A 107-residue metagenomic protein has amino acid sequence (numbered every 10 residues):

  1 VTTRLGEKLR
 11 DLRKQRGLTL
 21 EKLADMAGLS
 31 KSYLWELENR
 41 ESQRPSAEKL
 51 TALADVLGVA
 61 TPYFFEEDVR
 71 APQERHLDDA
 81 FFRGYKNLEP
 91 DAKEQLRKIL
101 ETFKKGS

Functional and structural regions predicted by a protein language model:
V1-Q15: A short, Lys/Arg-rich alpha-helix, primarily the initiator
K8, T19, S46-K49, A60: Residues that mark the N-terminal boundary/hinge immediately upstream of a DNA-recognition element
G17-L37, A52: Short alpha-helical DNA-recognition segment
G28, E48-Y63: DNA major-groove recognition helix of helix-turn-helix/homeodomain DNA-binding modules
G28-P45, E66-V69: Recognition helix of helix-turn-helix/homeodomain-like DNA-binding domains that insert into the DNA major groove
D68-S107: Interfacial/linker helices and their anchor residues that mediate assembly or domain coupling
